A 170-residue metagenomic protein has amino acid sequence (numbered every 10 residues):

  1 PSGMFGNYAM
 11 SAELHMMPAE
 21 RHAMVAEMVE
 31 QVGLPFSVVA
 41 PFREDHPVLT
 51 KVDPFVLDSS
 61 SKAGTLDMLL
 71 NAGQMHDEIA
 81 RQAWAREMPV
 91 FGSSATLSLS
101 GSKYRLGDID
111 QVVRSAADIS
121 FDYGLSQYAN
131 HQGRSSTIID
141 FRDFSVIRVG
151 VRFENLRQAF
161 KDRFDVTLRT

Functional and structural regions predicted by a protein language model:
P1-T170: Active-site-adjacent structural elements in enzyme catalytic cores
